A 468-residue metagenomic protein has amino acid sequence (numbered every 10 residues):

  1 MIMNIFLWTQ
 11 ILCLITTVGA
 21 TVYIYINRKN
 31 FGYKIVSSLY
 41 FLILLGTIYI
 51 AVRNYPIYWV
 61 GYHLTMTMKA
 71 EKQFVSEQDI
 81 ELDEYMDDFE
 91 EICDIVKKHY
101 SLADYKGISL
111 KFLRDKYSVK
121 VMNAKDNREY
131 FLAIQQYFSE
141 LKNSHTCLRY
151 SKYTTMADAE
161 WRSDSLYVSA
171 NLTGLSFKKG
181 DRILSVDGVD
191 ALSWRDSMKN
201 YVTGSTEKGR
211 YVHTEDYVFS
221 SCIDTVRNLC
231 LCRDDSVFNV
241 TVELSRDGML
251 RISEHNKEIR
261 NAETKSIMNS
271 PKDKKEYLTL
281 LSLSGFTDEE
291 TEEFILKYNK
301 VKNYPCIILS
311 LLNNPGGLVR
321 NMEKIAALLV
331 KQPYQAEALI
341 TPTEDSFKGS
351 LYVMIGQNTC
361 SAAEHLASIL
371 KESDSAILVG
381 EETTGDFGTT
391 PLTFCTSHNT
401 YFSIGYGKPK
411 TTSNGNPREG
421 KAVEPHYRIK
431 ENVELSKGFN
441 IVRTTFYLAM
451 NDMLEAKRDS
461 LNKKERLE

Functional and structural regions predicted by a protein language model:
I2-I307, N313-P315, D452-L467: Flexible, low-complexity junctional segments that flank or bridge functional domains
Y137, G180, L351, T359-D374: Cysteine-centered nucleophilic/redox motifs
H145-R149, C360, S373-F387: Short, well-structured beta-strand/strand-turn elements
N171, V186, T279-L283, S310-N314 (+3 more regions): Active-site-proximal beta-strand/loop segments in catalytic clefts of secreted hydrolases
R246-I259, S413-N416, I429-K437: Short, surface-exposed linear segments at secondary-structure transitions and domain or protein termini
G285-D345, I369-E372, Y401: Glycine- and acidic-residue-enriched helix-capping/beta->alpha junction motif
P315-S361, G388-N399, G407-T412, P417-R418 (+1 more regions): Gly/Ser/Thr-rich loop/hinge elements
H426-E468: Low-complexity, Gly/Ser/Thr/Pro-rich intrinsically disordered linker/tail segments
